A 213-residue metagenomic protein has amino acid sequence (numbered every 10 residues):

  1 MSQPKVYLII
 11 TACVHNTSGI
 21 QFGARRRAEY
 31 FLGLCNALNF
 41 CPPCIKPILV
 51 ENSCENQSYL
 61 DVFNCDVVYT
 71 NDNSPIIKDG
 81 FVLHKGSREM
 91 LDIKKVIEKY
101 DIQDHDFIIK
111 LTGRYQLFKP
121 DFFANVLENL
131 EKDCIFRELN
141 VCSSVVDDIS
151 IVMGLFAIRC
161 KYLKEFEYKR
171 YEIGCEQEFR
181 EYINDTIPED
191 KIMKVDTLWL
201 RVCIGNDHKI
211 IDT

Functional and structural regions predicted by a protein language model:
M1-T213: ER/Golgi luminal nucleotide-sugar-dependent glycosyltransferases, focusing on the catalytic module
